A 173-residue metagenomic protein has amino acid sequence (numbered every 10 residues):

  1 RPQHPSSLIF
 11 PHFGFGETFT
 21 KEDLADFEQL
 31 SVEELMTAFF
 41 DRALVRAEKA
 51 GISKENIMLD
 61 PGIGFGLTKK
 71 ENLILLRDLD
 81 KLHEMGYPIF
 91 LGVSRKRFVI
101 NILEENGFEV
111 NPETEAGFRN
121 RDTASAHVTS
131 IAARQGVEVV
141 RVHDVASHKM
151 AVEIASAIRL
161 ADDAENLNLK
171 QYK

Functional and structural regions predicted by a protein language model:
R1-R46, A50, F65-K173: Active-site-adjacent loop and "lid" segments of alpha/beta metabolic enzymes
S53-N56: Short acidic capping loops at alpha-helix termini that bridge into adjacent secondary structure
G62: Active-site pre-Tyr helix/loop in NAD(P)-dependent dehydrogenases
